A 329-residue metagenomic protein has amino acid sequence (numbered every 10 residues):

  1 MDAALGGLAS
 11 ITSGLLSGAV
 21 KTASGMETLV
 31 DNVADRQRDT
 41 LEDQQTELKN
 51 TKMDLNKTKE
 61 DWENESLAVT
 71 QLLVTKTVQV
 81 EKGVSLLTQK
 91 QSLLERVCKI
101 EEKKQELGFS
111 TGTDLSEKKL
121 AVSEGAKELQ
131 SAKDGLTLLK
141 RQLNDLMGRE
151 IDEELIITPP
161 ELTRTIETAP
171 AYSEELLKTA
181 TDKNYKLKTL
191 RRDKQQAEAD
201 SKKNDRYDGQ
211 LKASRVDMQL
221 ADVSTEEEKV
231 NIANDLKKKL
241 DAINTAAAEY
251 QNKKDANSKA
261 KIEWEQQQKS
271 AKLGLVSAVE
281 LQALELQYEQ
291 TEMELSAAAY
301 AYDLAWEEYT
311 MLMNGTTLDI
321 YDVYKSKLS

Functional and structural regions predicted by a protein language model:
L5, A9, L15-Q45, K49 (+3 more regions): Amphipathic alpha-helical coiled-coil scaffold segments and their short linker/junction regions
Q37-Q44, K57-L176, Y288: Periplasmic alpha-helical coiled-coil/stalk elements that build and connect Gram-negative outer-membrane
T40-L48, V74-R96, V122-G135, L187 (+3 more regions): Amphipathic, heptad-repeat-like alpha-helical segments
C98-L115, I262-L284: Alpha-helical hairpins and coiled-coil heptad-repeat segments
G112-E124, K212-D217, K237, N244 (+1 more regions): Short, charged, amphipathic alpha-helical segments
S224-T225, K229-I232, E294-S329: Acidic, low-complexity, intrinsically disordered peripheral segments
I232, K239, G274-S277: Alpha-helical heptad-repeat coiled-coil segments that mediate oligomerization/polymerization in large
S277-L286, L318-S326: Short histidine
